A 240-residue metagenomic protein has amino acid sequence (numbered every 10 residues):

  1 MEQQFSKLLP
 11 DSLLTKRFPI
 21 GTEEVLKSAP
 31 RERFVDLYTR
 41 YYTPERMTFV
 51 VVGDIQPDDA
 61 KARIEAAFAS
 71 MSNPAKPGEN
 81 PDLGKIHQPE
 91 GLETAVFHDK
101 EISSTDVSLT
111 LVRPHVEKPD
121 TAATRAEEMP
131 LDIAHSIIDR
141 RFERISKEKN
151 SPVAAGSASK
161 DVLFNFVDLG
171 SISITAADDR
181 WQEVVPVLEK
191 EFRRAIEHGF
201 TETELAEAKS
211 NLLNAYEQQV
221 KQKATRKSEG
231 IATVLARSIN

Functional and structural regions predicted by a protein language model:
M1-E24, R46-V52, S103-A122, A126 (+1 more regions): M16 family metallopeptidases and their MPP-like homologs
D11, T48-S104, S210-K221: An aromatic/glycine/proline-enriched structural segment found at the starts of mature extracellular/organellar domains
T15, G21-M47, D58-D59: A conserved hydrophobic secondary-structure block that centers on an alpha-helix together with its immediately flanking
A29, R33-D36, D59, R63 (+7 more regions): Extracytoplasmic/secreted proteins, especially bacterial periplasmic and envelope-associated proteins
V35-Y38, A95-F97, G156-V162: Short beta-strand/turn micro-motifs at beta-sheet edges
Y41, A67, P74, E191-A195: Short alpha-helical functional segments enriched in proximate histidine and acidic residues
M71, T124-D132: Extended active-site and interfacial segments that coordinate phosphate-rich ligands in large catalytic machineries
